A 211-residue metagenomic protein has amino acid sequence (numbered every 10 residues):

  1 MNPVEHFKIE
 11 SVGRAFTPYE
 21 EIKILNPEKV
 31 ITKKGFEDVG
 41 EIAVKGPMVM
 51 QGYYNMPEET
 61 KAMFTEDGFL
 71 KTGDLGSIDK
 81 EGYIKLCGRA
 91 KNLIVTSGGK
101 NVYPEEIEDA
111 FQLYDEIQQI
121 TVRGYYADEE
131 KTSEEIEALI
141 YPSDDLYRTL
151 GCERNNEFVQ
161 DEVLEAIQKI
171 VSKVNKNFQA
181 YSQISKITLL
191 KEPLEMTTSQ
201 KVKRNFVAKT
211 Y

Functional and structural regions predicted by a protein language model:
M1-I84, A90-L93, I107, Q118 (+1 more regions): Conserved AMP-binding/adenylate-forming
M1-N2, E135-I136, T198-K201: Short acidic, glycine/serine/threonine-rich loops at helix termini
F7-K8, D145-T149, T197: Short, charged/polar, Gly/Pro-enriched secondary-structure boundary elements
I42, E137-I140, K186-L190: Extended hydrophobic secondary-structure segments that form protein cores and membrane-embedded regions
G46, Q51-G52, L75-F178: AMP-binding/adenylate-forming catalytic core of the ANL superfamily
T72, T96, T197-S199: Ser/Thr-glycine-rich phosphate-binding loops at phosphate-binding pockets of nucleotides, nucleotide cofactors
T121-G124, S172-Y211: Conserved C-terminal "lid"/linker of ANL adenylate-forming enzymes
